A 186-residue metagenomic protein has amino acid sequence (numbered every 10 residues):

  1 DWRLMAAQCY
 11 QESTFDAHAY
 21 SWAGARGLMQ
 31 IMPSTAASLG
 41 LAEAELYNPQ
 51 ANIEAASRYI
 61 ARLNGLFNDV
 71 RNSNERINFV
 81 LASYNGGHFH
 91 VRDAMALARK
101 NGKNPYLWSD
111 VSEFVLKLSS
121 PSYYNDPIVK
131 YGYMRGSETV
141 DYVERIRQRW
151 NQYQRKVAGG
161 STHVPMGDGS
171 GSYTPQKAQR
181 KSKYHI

Functional and structural regions predicted by a protein language model:
D1-Q176, H185-I186: Catalytic glycan-binding domains that act on GlcNAc-containing polysaccharides
R180-K181: Basic, amphipathic N-terminal segments
